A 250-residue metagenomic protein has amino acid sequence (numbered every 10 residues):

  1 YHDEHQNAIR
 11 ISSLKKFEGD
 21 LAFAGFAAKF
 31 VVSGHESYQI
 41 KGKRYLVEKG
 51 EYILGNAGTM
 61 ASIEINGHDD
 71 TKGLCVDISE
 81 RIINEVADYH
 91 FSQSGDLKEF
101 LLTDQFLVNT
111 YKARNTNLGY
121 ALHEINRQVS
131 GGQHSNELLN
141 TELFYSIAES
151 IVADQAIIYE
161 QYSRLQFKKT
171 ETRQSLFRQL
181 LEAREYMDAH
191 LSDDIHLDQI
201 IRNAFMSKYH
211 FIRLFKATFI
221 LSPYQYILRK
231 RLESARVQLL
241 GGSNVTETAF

Functional and structural regions predicted by a protein language model:
Y1-L102, R127-L138: N-terminal regulatory/effector-sensing and dimerization cores that precede helix-turn-helix DNA-binding domains
H2-D3, R236, T246: Long, hydrophobic/aromatic N-terminal blocks
H5-Q6, L14, K29, Q105 (+4 more regions): A short alpha-helix capping/helix-coil boundary motif
N7-S12, D69, A87-D96, T116-Y120 (+5 more regions): Short, highly charged low-complexity linear segments
F17, Q39, I65, K72 (+6 more regions): Generic anion/oxyanion-binding catalytic loop in active/binding sites
E85, T103-K168, S175-R178, E182-E185: An amphipathic alpha-helical interaction segment
A153-A156, L165-F177, E182-E233, L240-S243 (+1 more regions): Basic/polar phosphate-binding segments, predominantly the helix-turn-helix DNA-binding elements of transcriptional
